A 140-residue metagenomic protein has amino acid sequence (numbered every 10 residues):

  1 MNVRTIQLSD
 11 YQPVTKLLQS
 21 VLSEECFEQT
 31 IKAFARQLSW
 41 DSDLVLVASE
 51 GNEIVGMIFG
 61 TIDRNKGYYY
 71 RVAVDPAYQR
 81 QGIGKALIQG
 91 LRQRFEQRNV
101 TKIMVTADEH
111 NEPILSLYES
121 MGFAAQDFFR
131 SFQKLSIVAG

Functional and structural regions predicted by a protein language model:
M1-V14: A short beta-loop-alpha structural element at the N-terminal edge of CoA-dependent acyl/N-acetyltransferase catalytic
T15-E28: Helix-loop element at the rim of GNAT/NAT acetyltransferase active sites that forms part of the acceptor-substrate
E25-V47, F59: Active-site rim helix/loop that mediates acceptor-substrate recognition in acyltransferases
V47, E53-T61, Y68-A73: Conserved beta-strand in the GNAT
T61-Y70, Q79, A125-Q126: A conserved beta-turn-beta hairpin within the catalytic core of GNAT-like acetyltransferases that forms part
R80-Q93, S120: Conserved acetyl-CoA-binding loop-helix of GNAT-fold acetyltransferases
F95-A107: Conserved GNAT acetyl-CoA-binding A-motif
V105-I114, Q133-S136: Conserved beta-strand-loop-alpha-helix junction that forms the acyl-donor binding cleft
